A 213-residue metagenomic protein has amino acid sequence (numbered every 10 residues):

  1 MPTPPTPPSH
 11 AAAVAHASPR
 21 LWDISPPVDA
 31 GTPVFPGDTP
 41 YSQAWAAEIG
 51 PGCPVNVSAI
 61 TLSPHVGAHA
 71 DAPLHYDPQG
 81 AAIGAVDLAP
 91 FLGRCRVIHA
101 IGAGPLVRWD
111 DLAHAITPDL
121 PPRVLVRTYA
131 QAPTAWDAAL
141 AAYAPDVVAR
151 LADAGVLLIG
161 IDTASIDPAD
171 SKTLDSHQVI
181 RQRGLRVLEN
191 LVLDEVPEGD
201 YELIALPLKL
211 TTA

Functional and structural regions predicted by a protein language model:
M1-A213: Active-/binding-site microenvironments in catalytic and ligand-binding cores
